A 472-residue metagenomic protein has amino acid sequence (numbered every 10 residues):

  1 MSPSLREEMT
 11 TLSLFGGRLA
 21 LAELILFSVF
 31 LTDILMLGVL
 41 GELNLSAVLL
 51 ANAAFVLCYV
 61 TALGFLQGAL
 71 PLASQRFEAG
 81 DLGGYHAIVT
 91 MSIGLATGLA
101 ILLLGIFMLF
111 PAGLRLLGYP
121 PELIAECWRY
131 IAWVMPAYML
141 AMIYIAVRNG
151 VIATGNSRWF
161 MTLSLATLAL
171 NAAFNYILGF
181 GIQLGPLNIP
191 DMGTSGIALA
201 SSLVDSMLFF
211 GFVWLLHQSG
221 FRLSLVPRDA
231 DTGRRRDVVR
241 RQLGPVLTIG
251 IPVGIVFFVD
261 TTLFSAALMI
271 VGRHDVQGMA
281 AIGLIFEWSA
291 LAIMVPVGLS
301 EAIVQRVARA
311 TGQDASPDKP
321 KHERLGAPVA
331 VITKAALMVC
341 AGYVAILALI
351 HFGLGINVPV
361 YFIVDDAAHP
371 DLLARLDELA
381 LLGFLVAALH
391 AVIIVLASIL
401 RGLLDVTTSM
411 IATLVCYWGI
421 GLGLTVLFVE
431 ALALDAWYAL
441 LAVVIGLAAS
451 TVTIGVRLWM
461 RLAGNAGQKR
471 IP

Functional and structural regions predicted by a protein language model:
M1-A20, A73-M139, P186-G250, V307-V386 (+1 more regions): Short alpha-helical transmembrane segments in multi-pass integral membrane proteins
G17-P71, A137-A141, G244-R309, Y343-L347 (+2 more regions): Transmembrane helix-bundle signature of multi-pass secondary active exporters and lipid flippases
L26, F30-D33, L37, Y59-L66 (+13 more regions): Alpha-helical transmembrane segments and their lipid-water interface positions in multi-pass membrane proteins
V39-E42, R76-A79, A153-T154, G181 (+4 more regions): Helix-loop interface residues and adjacent transmembrane-helix termini in multi-pass membrane transporters, primarily
L45-L104, M108, Y144-G155, F160 (+2 more regions): Small-residue-rich hydrophobic transmembrane alpha-helices
L63-L66, L70, V134-A153, F160-L168 (+5 more regions): Short runs within selected transmembrane alpha-helices of multi-pass transporters and secretion channels
I177-L178, I394, I420-V429: Transmembrane alpha-helical segments of integral membrane proteins
L178-P186: Extended, structured, electrostatic nucleic-acid-contact surfaces
